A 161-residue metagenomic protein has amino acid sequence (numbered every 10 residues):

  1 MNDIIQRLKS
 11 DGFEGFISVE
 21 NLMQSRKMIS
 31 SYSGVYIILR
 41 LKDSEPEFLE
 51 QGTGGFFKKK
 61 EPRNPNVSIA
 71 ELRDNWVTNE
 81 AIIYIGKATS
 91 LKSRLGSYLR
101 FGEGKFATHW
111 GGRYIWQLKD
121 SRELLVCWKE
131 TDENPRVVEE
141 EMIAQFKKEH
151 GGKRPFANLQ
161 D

Functional and structural regions predicted by a protein language model:
M1-S93, V126-I143, L159-D161: GIY-YIG nuclease catalytic motif and its immediate N-terminal context
S10-F13, R100, D120, K147: Generic surface-pattern signal
E50-Q51, E103-F106, F156: Alpha-helix boundary/interfacial micro-motifs
P65, L91, A107-H109, Q117 (+1 more regions): Basic, gly/Ser/Thr/Pro-rich low-complexity segments located predominantly at protein N termini
G96-F106, C127, E141-K148: An exposure/low-complexity boundary signal
S97-E123: Aromatic- and Lys/Arg-enriched surface recognition patch
K148-L159: Coupling/hinge elements of helicase-like and P-loop NTPase modules
